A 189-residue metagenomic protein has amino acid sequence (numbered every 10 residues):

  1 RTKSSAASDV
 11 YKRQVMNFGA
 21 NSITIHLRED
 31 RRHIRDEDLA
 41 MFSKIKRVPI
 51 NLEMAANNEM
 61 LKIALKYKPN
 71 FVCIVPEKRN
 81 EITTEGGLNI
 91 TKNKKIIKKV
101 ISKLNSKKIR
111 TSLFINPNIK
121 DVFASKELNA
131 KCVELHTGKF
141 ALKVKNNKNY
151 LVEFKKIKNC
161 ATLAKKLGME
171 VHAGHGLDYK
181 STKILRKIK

Functional and structural regions predicted by a protein language model:
R1-A7, Y11: Single conserved hydrophobic/aromatic residue that forms the stacking wall/gate of nucleotide- or nucleobase-binding
G19-N21, I45-V48, Y67-V72, E127-V133 (+1 more regions): Glycine-enriched alpha-helix->loop->beta-strand junction motifs that scaffold or abut catalytic
N21-M41, P76-N89, T137-N149: Glycine-rich, proline-tolerant flexible connector loops at the mouths of alpha/beta enzymes
I23-I25, I50-M54, V72-I74, T111-L113 (+2 more regions): Hydrophobic faces of well-ordered beta-strands that scaffold small-molecule active sites in alpha/beta enzyme cores
R32-N58, K92-I109, Y150-A173: Alpha-helix-loop-beta-strand connector modules within alpha/beta enzyme cores
F42-N93: Glycine/small-residue-rich loop that forms an oxyanion/phosphate-binding "nest" at active or ligand-binding sites
N58-K66, N118-L128, A173, L177-K189: Catalytic cores of alpha/beta
R110-L163: Histidine/lysine/aspartate-rich catalytic loop segments that bind and position anionic ligands
